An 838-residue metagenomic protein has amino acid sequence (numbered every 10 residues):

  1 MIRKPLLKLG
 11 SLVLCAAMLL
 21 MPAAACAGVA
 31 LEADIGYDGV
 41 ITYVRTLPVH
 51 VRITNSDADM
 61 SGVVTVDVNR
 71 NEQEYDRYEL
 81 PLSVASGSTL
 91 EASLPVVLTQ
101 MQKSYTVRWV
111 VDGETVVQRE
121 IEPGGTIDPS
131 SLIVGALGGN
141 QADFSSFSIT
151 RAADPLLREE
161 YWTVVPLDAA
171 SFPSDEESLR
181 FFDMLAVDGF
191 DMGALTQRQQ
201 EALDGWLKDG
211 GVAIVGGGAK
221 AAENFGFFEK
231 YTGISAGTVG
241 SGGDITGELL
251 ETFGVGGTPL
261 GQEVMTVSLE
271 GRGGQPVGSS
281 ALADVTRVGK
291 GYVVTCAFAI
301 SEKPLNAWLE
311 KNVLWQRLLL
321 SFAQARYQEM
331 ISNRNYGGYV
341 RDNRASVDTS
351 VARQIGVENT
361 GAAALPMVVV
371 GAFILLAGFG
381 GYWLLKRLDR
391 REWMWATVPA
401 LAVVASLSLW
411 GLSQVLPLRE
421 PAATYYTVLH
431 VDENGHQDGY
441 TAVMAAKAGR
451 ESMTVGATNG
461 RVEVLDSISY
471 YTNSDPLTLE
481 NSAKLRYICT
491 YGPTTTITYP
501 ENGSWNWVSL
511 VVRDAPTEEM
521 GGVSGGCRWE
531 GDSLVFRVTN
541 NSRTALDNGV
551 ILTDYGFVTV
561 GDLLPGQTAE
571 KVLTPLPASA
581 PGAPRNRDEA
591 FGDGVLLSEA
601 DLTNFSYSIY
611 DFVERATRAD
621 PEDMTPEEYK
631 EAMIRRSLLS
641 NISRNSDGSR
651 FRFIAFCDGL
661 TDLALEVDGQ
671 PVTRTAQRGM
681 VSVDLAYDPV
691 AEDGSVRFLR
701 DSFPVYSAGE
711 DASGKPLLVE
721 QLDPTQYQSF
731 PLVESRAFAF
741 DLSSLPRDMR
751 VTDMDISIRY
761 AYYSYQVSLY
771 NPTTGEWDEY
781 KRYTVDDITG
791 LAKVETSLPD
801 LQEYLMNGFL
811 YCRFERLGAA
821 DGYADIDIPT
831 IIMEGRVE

Functional and structural regions predicted by a protein language model:
I2-V13: Bacterial N-terminal signal peptides that target proteins for export
L14, M18-P22, V403: Hydrophobic core
G28-R52, S56-N71, L80-S88, P95 (+9 more regions): Extracellular ligand-binding/catalytic regions of CAZymes and related secreted enzymes and adhesion modules
R45-P48, Q102-M184, D188, A219 (+4 more regions): Aromatic-Pro/Gly-enriched surface loop or interdomain linker that acts as a lid/target-recognition segment
D59-G62, A136, A545-N548: Short acidic/proline- and small/hydrophobic-mixed sequence motifs that coincide with surface turns and coil-to-beta
E177, V187-A281: A glycine-rich, often tryptophan-bearing local segment used as a flexible ligand/cofactor-contacting loop or short
D183-D188, I214, V293-A297, G381: Structural motif
V443-Y607: Soluble catalytic regions of membrane-associated enzymes that act on cell-envelope and secretory-pathway components
